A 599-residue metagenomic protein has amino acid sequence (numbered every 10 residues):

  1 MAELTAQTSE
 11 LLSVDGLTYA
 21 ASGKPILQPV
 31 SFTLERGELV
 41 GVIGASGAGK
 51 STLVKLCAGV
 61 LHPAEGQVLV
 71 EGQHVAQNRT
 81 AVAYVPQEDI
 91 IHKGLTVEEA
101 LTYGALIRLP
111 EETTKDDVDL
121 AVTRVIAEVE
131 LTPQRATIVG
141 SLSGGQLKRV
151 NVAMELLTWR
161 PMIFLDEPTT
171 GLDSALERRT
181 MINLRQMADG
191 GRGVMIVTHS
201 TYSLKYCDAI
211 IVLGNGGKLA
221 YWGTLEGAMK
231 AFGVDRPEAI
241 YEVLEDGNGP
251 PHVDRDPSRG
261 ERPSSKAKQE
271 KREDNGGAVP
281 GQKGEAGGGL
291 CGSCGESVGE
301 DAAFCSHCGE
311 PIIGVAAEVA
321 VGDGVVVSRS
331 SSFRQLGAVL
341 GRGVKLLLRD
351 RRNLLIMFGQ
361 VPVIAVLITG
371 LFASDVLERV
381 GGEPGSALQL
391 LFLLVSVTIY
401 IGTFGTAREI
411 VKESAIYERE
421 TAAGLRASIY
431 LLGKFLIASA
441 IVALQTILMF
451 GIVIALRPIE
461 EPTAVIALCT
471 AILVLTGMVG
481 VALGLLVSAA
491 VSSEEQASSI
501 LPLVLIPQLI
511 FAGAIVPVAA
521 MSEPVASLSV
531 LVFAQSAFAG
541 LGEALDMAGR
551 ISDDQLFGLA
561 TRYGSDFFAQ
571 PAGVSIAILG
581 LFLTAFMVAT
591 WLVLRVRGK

Functional and structural regions predicted by a protein language model:
M1-L17, A21-G23, S31, A45 (+8 more regions): Topological signature of polytopic alpha-helical transporters
A58: Helix-to-loop junction immediately C-terminal to a conserved catalytic motif
E88, K93-P110, A121: Q-loop/switch helix immediately C-terminal to the Walker
D117-Q134: Conserved ABC ATPase "signature" region
I138-L142: Conserved ABC ATPase signature
E155-L156: ABC ATPase C-loop
E167-P168: Walker B catalytic motif
V234-P237, L348-K599: Membrane-spanning alpha-helical segments of multipass transporters and channels
